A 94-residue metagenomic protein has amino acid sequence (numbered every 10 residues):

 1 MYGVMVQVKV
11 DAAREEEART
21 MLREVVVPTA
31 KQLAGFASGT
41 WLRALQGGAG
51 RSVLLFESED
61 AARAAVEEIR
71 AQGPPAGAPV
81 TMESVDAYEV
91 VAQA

Functional and structural regions predicted by a protein language model:
Y2, Q7-V10, T40-G47, A71-A94: Glycine-rich beta-strand-turn "strand-cap" elements at beta-sheet edges
G3, L54-L55, A65: Long alpha-helical scaffolds
Q7, P28, R51: Generic anion/oxyanion-binding catalytic loop in active/binding sites
Q7-A12, L54-S58: Short beta-strand-to-loop capping motifs
V10-G35, I69-P74: Short amphipathic alpha-helical segments
A12-R14, D60, V91: Residues that cap or initiate secondary-structure elements
E16-E17, S58-E68: Short amphipathic alpha-helices within nucleic acid-binding modules
S38, G50-F56: Amphipathic, hydrophobic secondary-structure cores in small proteins
